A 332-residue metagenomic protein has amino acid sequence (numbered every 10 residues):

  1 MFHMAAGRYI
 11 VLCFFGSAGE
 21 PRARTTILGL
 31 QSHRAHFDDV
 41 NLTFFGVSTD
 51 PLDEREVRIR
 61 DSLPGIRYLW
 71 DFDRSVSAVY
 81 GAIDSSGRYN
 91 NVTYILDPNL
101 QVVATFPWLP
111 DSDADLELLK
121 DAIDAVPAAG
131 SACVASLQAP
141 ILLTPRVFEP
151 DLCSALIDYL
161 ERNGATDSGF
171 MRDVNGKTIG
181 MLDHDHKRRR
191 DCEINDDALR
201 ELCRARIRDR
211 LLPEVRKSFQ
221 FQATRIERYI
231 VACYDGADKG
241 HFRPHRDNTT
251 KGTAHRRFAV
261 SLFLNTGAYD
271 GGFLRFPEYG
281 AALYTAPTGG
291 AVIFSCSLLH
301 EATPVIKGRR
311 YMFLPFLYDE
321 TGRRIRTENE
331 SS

Functional and structural regions predicted by a protein language model:
M1-A128: Chalcogenol-based redox active-site neighborhoods
P98, E117-A291, S297-S332: Fe(II)/2-oxoglutarate oxygenase catalytic core
